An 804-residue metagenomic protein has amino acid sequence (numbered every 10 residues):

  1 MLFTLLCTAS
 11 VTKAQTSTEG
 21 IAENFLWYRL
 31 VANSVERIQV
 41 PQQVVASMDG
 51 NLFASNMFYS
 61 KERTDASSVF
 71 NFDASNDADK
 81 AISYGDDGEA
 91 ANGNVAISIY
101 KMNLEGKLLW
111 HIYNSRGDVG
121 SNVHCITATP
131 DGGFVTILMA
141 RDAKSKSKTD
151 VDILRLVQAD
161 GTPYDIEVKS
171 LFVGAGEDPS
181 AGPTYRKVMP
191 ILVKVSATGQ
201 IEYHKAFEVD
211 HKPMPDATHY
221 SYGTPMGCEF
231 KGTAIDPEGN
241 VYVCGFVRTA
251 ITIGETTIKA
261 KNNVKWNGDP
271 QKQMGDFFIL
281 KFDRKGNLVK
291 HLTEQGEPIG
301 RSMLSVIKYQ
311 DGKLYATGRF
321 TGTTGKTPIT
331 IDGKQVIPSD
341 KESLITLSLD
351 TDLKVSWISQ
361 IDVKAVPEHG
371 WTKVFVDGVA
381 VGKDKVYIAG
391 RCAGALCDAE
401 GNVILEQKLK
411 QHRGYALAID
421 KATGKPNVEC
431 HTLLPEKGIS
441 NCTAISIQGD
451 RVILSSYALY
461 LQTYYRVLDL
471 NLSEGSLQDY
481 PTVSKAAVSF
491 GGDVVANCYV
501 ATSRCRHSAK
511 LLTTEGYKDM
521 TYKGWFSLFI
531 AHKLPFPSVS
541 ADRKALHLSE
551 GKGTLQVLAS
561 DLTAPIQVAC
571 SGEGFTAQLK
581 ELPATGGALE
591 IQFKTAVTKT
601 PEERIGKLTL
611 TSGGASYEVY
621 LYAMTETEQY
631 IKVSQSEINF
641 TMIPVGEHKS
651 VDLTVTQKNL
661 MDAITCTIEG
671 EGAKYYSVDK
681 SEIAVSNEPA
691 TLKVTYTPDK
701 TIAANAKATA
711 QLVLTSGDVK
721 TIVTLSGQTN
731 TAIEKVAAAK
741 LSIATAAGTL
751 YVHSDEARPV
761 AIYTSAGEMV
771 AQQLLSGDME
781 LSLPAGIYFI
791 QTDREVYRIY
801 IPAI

Functional and structural regions predicted by a protein language model:
M1-T18: Bacterial Sec-dependent N-terminal signal peptides
Q15-F536: A sequence-level/structural motif corresponding to short, flexible coil/turn segments enriched in small polar residues
P535-A559, T625-Q657, Q728-T729: Beta-sheet-dominated interaction scaffolds and their linkers
P537-S540, D561-E590, Y630-S634, N659-K693 (+3 more regions): Surface-exposed binding patches on compact interaction domains or structured appendages
S549-L555, V597-L608, V645-L653, A690 (+1 more regions): Short, solvent-exposed loop/turn segments enriched in Ser/Thr/Gly
G553, G587-I591, V651, A690-V694 (+1 more regions): Short strand-edge motifs at loop-to-beta-strand transitions and within beta-strands of extracellular beta-rich domains
E581, L621, T665-T667, K674-Y676 (+1 more regions): C-terminal outer-membrane/trafficking sorting elements
L610-Y620, A708-Q728: Terminal connector regions
